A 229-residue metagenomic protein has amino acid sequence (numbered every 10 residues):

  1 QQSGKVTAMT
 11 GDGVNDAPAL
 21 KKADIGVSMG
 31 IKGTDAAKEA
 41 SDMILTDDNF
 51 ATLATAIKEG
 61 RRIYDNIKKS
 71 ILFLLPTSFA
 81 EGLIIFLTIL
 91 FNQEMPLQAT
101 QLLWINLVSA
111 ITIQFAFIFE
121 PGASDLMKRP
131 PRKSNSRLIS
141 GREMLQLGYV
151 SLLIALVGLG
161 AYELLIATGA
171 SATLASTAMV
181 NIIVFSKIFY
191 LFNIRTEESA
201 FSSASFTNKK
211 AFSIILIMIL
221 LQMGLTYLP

Functional and structural regions predicted by a protein language model:
Q1-A8, S28-E198: Membrane-embedded transport module
G13-A23: Acidic, divalent-metal-coordinating active-site segment for phosphoryl/phosphodiester hydrolysis, typified by short
A155-E163, I217-P229: Hydrophobic alpha-helical transmembrane segments in multi-pass integral membrane proteins
F185, Y190, K210-T226: Hydrophobic alpha-helical membrane segments
S202-F212: Cytoplasmic-side transmembrane-helix entry/capping segments in multi-pass membrane proteins
